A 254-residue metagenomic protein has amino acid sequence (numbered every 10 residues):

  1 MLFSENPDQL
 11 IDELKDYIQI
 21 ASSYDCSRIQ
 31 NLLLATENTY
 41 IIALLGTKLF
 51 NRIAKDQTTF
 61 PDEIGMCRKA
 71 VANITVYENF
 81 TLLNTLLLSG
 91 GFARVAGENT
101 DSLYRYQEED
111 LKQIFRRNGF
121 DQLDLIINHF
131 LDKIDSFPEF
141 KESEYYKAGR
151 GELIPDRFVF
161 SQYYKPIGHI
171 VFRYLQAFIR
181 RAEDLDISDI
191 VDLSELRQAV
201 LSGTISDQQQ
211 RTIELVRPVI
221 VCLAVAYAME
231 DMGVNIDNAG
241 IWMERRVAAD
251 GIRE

Functional and structural regions predicted by a protein language model:
M1-K69, E78, L82-P218, Y227 (+1 more regions): Conserved short "hinge" loops at termini or chain/domain junctions
V71-I74, V221: Interaction/scaffold regions that mediate signaling and macromolecular assembly across diverse proteins
